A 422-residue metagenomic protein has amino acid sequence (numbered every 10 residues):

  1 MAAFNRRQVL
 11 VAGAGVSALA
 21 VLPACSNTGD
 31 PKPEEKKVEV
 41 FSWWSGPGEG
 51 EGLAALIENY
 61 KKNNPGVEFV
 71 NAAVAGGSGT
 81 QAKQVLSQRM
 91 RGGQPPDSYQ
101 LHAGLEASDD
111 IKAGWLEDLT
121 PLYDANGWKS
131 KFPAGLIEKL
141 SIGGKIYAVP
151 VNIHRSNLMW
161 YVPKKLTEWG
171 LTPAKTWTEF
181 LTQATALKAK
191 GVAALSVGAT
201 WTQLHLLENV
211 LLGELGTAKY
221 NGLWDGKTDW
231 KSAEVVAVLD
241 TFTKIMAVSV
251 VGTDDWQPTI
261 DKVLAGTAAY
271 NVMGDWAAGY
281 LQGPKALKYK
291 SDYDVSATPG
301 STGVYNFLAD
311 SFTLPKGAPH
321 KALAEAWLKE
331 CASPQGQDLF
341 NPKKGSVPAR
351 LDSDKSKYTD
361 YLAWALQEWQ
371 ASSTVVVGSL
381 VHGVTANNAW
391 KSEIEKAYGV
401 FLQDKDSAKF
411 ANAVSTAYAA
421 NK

Functional and structural regions predicted by a protein language model:
A2-S108, A113, L339, A408-K409 (+1 more regions): Conserved N-terminal structural module of periplasmic/extracytoplasmic solute-binding proteins
W43, I57, D240-A326: Extracytoplasmic/periplasmic substrate-binding proteins
P96-D97, W128-Y161, A194, V295 (+2 more regions): A structural signal for short loop-to-beta-strand junctions that line the ligand-binding cleft of periplasmic/secreted
G104-S156, L181, K290: Hinge/lid segment of periplasmic solute-binding proteins
G114, T167, T374-K422: Conserved C-terminal helix/tail region of periplasmic/extracytoplasmic solute-binding proteins
G135-I137, Y293-S296, N341-S392: Long, aromatic- and glycine/proline-rich binding clefts that accommodate carbohydrate-like moieties
I142-V151, N157, L181-G226, A268: Extracytoplasmic/periplasmic solute-binding protein
A184, D225-T253: Glycine-centered hinge/linker elements that transmit conformational signals in sensory and ligand-binding systems
